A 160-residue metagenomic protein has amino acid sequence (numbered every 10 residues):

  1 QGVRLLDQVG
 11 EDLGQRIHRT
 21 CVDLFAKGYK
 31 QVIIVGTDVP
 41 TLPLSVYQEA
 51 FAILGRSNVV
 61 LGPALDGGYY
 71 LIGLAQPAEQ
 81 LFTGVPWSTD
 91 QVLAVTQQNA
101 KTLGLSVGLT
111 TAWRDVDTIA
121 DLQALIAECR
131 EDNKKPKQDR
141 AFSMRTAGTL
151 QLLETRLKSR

Functional and structural regions predicted by a protein language model:
Q1-Q31: Short phosphate-binding loop-to-helix
I33-V35: Short aromatic-hydrophobic micro-motifs that form the base-stacking/packing surface for donor nucleotide recognition
T37-V39: Short acidic donor-binding/metal-coordinating loop in glycosyltransferase active sites
L42-D66: Conserved donor-nucleotide/metal-binding helix-loop-beta segment in metal-dependent transferases, i.e., the alpha-helix
A64, L74-A75: Active-site rim beta-loop-alpha module in soluble metabolic enzymes
A78-N99: Short, glycine-/small-residue-rich phosphate/pyrophosphate-handling segment
Q98-R160: Conserved alpha/beta core of the MobA/IspD/sugar-nucleotide pyrophosphorylase nucleotidyltransferase superfamily
